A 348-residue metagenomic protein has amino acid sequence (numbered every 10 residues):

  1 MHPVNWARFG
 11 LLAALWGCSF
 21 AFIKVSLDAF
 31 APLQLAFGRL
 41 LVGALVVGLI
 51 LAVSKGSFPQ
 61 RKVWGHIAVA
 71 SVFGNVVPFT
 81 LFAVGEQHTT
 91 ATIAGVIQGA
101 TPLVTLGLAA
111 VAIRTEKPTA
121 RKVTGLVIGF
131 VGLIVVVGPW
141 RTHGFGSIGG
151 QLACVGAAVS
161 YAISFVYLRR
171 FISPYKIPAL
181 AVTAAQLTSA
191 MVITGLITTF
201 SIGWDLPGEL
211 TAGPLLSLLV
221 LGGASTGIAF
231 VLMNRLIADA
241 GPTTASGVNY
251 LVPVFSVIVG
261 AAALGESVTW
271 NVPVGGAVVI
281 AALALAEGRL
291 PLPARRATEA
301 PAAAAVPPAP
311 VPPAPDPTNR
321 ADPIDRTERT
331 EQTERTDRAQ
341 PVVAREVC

Functional and structural regions predicted by a protein language model:
M1-W6, D28-L33, F37, P59-G65 (+4 more regions): Juxtamembrane helix-entry segments on the extracytoplasmic side of multipass membrane proteins
A14-I23, L49-Q98, L108, I134-V135 (+1 more regions): Specific transmembrane alpha-helical segments of multi-pass solute transporters/efflux pumps, especially DMT/EamA
A29-V77, A100-A109, S160-Y167, T183-I202 (+2 more regions): Transmembrane alpha-helices of multi-pass small-molecule transport proteins
Q34-L45, G74, F79-K122, A157 (+1 more regions): Specific alpha-helical transmembrane segments that line the substrate/conduction pathway and gating interfaces
G38, A94-A100, Y167-M191, G222-A262: Helix-helix packing/entry segments at the starts of transmembrane helices
R39-L41, G138, Y250-R320, D325 (+1 more regions): C-terminal-most transmembrane helix of multi-pass membrane proteins
V47, A68, L108, P118-W140 (+4 more regions): Hydrophobic transmembrane alpha-helices of multi-pass small-molecule transport proteins
V47, T105-G107, H143-I202, L218 (+5 more regions): Transmembrane alpha-helical segments that form core, pore/gating elements of small-molecule transporters/exporters
